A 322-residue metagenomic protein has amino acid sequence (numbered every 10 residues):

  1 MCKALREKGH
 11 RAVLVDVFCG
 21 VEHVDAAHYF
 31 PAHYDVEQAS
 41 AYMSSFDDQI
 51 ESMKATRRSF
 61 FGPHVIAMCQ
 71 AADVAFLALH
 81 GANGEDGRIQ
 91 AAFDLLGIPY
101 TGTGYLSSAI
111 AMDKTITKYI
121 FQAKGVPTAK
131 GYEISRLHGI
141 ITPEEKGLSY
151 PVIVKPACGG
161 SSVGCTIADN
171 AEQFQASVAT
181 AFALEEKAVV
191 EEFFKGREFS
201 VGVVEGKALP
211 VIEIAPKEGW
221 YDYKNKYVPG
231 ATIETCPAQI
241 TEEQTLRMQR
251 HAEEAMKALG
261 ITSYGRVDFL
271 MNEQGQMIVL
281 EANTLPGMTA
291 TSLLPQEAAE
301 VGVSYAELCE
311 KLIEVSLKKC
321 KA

Functional and structural regions predicted by a protein language model:
M1-L106, I110-M112, I116, A123 (+3 more regions): ATP-binding N-terminal substructure of ATP-dependent carboxylate-amine bond-forming enzymes
C2, A12, V65-C69, D94 (+1 more regions): Active-site nucleotide/adenylate-binding loops and adjacent lid/helix of ATP-dependent enzymes
A27-H33, A91, W220-V228, T284: Short, flexible, mixed-charge acidic loops at enzyme active sites
G81, K217, N283-E297: Glycine-rich phosphate/pyrophosphate-binding beta-alpha loops
D169-R250, M271-I278: Phosphate-binding site of ATP-dependent enzymes
E192, V201-V203, M256-M288, A298: Conserved metal-phosphate-binding beta-hairpin within the catalytic cores of diverse ATP-dependent phosphoryl-transfer
E213-G265, Q296-A322: Active-site "cap" helix and flanking loop/linker of ATP-utilizing ligase/carboxylase catalytic domains
